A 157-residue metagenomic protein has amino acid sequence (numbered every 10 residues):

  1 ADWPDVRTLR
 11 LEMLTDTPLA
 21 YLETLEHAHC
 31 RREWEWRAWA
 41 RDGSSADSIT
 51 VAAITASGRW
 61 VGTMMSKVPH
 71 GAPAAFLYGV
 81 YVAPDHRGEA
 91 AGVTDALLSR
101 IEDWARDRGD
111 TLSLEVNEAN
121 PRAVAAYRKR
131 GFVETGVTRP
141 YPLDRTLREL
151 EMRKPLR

Functional and structural regions predicted by a protein language model:
A1, G71, N117-P121: Short, surface-exposed acidic/glycine-rich loop or hinge patches that mediate macromolecular interfaces
D2, E102-D103, D107, A119: Short N-terminal alpha-helical targeting/association segments
W3, G43, A72, R108 (+1 more regions): A generic structural micro-feature
R7-T8, E12-D85, L98-W104, P140 (+1 more regions): Acetyl-CoA-dependent GNAT
R31, A72, G88, G92 (+3 more regions): Residues at secondary-structure transition points
F76-L77, G92, T111, R122: Amphipathic alpha-helical recognition patches that constitute DNA-binding helices
V82, E89-D103, A125-K129: Conserved acetyl-CoA-binding loop-helix of GNAT-fold acetyltransferases
R108-V124, R128-R157: C-terminal "cap" of GNAT-fold acetyltransferases
